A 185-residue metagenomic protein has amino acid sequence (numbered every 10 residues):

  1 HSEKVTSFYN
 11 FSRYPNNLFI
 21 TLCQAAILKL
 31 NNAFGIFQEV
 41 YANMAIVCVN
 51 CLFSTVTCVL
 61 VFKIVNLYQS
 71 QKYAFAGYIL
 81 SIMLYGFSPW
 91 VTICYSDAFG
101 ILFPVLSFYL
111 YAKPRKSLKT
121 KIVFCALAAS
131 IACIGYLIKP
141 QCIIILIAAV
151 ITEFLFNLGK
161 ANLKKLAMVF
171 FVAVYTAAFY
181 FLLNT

Functional and structural regions predicted by a protein language model:
H1, I144, N162-T185: Juxtamembrane membrane-water interface segments immediately following transmembrane helices in multi-pass
Y9-E39, V47, L52: Short hydrophobic/aromatic helix or loop-helix immediately within or flanking a transmembrane segment in polytopic
V40-M44, V56-M83, I101: Transmembrane-helix signature of polytopic, membrane-embedded enzymes that assemble or transfer cell-envelope glycans
I46-F53, A76-Y111, G135-I145: Multi-pass, polyprenyl lipid-linked donor-dependent membrane glycosyltransferases
L60-K63, F99-K116, A128, A132 (+1 more regions): Specific aromatic-rich, kink-prone transmembrane helix
N66-Q71, A112-A126, F154-K165: Membrane-interface junctions at the ends of membrane-embedded or membrane-associated helices
L102, P140-F156, M168-V172: Transmembrane-embedded, aromatic-rich helix segments that form part of the hydrophobic channel/pocket engaging
V123-P140, V150, A173-Y175: Membrane-interface alpha helices of multi-pass inner-membrane proteins
